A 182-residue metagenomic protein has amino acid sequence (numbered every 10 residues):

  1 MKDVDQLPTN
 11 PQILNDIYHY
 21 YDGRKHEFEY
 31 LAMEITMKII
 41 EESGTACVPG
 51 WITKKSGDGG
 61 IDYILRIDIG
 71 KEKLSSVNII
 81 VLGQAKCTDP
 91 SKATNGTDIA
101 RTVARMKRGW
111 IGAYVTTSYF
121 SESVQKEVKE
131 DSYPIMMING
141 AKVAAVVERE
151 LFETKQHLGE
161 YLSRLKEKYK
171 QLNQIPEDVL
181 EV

Functional and structural regions predicted by a protein language model:
M1-V182: Mixed-charge (Asp/Glu-Lys/Arg
